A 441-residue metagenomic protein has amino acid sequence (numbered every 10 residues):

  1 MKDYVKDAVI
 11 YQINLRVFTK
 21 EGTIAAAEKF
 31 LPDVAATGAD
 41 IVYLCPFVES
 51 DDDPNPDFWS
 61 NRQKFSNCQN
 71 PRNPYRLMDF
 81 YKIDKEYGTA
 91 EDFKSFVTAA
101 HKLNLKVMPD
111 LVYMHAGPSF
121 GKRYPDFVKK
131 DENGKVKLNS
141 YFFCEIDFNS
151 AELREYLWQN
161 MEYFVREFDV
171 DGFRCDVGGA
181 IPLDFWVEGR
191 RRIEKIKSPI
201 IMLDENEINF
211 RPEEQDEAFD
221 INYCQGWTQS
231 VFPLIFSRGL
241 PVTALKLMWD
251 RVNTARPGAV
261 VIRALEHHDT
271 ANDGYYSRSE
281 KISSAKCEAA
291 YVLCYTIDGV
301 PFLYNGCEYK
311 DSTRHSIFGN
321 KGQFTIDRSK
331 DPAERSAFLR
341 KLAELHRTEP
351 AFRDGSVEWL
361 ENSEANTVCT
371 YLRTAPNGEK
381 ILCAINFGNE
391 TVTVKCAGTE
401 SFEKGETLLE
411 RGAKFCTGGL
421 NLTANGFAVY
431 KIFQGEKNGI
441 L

Functional and structural regions predicted by a protein language model:
K2-Y11, L15-D40, P46-F168, E188-I196 (+2 more regions): Substrate-binding/active-site clefts of carbohydrate-active enzymes
D40-V42, D171, P301: Short acidic/polar active-site loop segments enriched in Thr and Asp
M108, G172-G178: Short catalytic-loop micro-motif centered on adjacent basic/acidic residues
R166, D176-V261, K310-K341, L345 (+2 more regions): Active-site-proximal helices and loops of the catalytic beta/alpha 8
A259-A333: Aromatic/acidic polysaccharide-binding cleft in carbohydrate-active enzymes
L360-A397: Carbohydrate-binding surface patches
E390-R411: Beta-strand-rich binding/interaction modules
C416-L441: C-terminal beta-strand-rich structural cap/linker in extracellular carbohydrate-active enzymes
